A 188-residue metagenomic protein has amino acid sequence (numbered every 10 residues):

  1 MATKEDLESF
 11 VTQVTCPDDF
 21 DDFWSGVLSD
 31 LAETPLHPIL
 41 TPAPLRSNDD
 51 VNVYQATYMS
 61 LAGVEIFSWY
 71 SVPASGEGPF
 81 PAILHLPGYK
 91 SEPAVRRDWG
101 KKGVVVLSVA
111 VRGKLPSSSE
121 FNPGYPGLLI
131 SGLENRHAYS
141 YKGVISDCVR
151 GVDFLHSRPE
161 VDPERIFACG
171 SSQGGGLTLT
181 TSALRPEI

Functional and structural regions predicted by a protein language model:
M1-V51: N-terminal targeting or regulatory segments adjacent to alpha/beta-hydrolase or S9 domains
Y54-S60: Short beta-strand segments that buttress and anchor functional surface loops
S60, H85-Y89, V111: Glycine-rich His-Gly loop
V64, L86-S91, S172-Q173: Short beta->alpha connector loops
S68-V72, G78-Y89: Short beta-strand element of the alpha/beta-hydrolase
A94-S146: Cap/lid segment of the alpha/beta-hydrolase catalytic domain
R150-I188: Primarily recognizes the serine-hydrolase "nucleophile elbow" in alpha/beta-hydrolase and SGNH/GDSL folds
